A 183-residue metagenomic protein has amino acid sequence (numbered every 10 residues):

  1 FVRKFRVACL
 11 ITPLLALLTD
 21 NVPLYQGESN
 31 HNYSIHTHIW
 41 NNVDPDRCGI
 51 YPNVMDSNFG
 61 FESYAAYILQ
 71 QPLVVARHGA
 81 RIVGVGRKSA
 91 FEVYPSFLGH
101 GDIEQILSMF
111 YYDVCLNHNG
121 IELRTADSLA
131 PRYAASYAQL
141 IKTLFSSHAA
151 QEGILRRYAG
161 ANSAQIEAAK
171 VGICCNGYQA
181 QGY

Functional and structural regions predicted by a protein language model:
V2-Y183: C-terminal accessory/tail domains of diverse enzymes
